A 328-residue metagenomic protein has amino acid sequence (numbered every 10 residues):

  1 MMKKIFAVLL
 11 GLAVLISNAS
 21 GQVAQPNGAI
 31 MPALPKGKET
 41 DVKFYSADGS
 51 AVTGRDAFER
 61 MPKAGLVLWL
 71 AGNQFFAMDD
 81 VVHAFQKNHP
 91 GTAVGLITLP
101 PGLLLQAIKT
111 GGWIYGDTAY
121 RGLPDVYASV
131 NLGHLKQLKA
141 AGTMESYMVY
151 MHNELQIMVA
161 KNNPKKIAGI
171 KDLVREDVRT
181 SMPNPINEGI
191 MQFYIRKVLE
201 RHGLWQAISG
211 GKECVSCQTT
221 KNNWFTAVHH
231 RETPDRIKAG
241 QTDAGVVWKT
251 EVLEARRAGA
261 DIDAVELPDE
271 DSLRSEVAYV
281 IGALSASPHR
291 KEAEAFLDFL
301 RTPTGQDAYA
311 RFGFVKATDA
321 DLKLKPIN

Functional and structural regions predicted by a protein language model:
Q22-K136: Early extracytoplasmic/lumenal segment of secretory-pathway proteins
K38-Y45, L123, N131-V198: A conserved helix-loop-strand patch within extracytoplasmic ligand-binding domains of the periplasmic binding
H83-A84, L104-P124, A140-A141, F225-G245 (+1 more regions): Short helices/loops that flank or line small-molecule/ion binding pockets
H83-N88, I170-V228, P234: Ligand-binding cleft/hinge of the Venus flytrap
N131-K139, D235-V265, D271-L273: A ligand-binding cleft/hinge motif common to bilobed small-molecule-binding domains
H152, A258-E294, V315-P326: Periplasmic-binding protein-like
K161-G169, N187-E188, L204-A207, A286-A293: Short helix-loop capping/hinge motifs at secondary-structure junctions, enriched in acidic/polar residues
F299-A320: Periplasmic-binding protein-like
